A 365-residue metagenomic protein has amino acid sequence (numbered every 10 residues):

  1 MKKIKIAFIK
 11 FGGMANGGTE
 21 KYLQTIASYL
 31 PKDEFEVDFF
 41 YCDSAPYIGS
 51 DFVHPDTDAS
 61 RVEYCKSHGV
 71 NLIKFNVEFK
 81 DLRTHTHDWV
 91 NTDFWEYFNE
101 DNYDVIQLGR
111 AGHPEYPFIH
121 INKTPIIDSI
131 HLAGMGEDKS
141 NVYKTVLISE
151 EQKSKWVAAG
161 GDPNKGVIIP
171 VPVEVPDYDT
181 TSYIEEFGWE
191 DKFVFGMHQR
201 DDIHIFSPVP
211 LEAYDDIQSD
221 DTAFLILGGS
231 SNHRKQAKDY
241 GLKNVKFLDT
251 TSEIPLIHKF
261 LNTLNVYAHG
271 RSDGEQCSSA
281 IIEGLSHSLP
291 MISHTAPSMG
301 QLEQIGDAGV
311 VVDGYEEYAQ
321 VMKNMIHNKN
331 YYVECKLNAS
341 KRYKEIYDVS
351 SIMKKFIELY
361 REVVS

Functional and structural regions predicted by a protein language model:
K5-A7, D177, Y183-I205, L211-Y214: Conserved donor-binding/catalytic core segment of Leloir-type glycosyltransferases
F39-P46, R200, A223-K235, T250: Glycosyltransferase donor-sugar binding loop
A133-M135, V142-Y178: Donor nucleotide-sugar binding/catalytic pocket of nucleotide-sugar-dependent glycosyltransferases
R234-S252: Nucleotide-activated donor-binding/catalytic signature segment of Leloir-type glycosyltransferases, i.e., the conserved
H258, I281-S286, G300-L302: Short alpha-helical segment that forms part of, or immediately flanks, the ligand-binding pocket in carbohydrate-active
K259-Q276, L289: Acidic donor-binding loop of glycosyltransferase active sites
G306-E316, N324-K329: Conserved acidic donor-binding segment of nucleotide-sugar-dependent glycosyltransferases
N330-R361: A charged, aromatic-enriched C-terminal amphipathic alpha-helix characteristic of glycosyltransferases across folds
